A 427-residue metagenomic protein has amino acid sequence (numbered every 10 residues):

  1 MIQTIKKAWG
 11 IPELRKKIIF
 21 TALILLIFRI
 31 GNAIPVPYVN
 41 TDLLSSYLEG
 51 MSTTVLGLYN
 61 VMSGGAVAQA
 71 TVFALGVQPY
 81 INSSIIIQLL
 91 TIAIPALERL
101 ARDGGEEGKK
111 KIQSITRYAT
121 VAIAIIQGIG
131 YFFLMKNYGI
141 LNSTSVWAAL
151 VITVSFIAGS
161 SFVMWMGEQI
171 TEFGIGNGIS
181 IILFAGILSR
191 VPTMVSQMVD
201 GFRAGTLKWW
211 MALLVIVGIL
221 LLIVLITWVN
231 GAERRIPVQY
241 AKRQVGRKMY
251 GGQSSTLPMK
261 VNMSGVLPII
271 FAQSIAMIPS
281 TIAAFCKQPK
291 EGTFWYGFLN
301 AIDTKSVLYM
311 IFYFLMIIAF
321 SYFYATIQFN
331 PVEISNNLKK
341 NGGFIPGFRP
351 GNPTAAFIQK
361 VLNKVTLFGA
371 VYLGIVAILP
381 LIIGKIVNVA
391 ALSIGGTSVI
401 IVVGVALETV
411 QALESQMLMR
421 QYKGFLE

Functional and structural regions predicted by a protein language model:
M1-E427: N-terminal cationic and glycine-rich segments that engage phosphates or anionic surfaces
